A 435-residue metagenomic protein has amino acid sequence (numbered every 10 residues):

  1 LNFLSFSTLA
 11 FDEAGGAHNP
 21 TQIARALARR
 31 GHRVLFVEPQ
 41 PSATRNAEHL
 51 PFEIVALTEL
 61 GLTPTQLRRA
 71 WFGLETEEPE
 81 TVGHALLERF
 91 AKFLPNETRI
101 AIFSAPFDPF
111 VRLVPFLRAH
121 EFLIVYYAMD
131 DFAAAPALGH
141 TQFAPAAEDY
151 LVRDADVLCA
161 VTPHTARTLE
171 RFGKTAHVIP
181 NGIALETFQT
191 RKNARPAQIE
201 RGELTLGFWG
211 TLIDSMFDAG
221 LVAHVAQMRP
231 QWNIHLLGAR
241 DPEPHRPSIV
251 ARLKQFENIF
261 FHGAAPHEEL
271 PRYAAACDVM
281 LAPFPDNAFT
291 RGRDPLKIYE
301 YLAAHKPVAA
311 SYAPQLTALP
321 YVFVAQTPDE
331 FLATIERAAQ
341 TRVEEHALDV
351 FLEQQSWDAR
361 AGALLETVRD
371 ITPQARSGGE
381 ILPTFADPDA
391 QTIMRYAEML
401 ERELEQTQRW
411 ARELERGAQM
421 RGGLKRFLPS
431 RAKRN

Functional and structural regions predicted by a protein language model:
A14, H18, I213, P266-Y273 (+2 more regions): Nucleotide-sugar-dependent
H140-L158: Membrane-proximal helix-turn-helix segments that form the acceptor-binding/catalytic region of lipid-linked
H164, I179-L185, R191: Carbohydrate-associated surface elements
Q198-M216, V222-A226, H235-L237: Conserved donor-binding/catalytic core segment of Leloir-type glycosyltransferases
G238, R246-P271: Nucleotide-activated donor-binding/catalytic signature segment of Leloir-type glycosyltransferases, i.e., the conserved
L316-R337: Change "using UDP/GDP/dTDP sugars" to "using nucleotide sugars
Q340-P373: A charged, aromatic-enriched C-terminal amphipathic alpha-helix characteristic of glycosyltransferases across folds
Q374-N435: Boundary detector for helix-to-coil junctions that initiate low-complexity/charged tails
